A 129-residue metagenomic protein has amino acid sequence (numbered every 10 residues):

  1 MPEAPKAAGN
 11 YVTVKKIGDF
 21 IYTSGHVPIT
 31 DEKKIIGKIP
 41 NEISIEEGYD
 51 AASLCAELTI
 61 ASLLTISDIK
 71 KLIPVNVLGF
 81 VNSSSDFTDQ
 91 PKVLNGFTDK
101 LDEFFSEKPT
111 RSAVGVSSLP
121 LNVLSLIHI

Functional and structural regions predicted by a protein language model:
M1-A8: Basic, amphipathic N-terminal segments that precede the first structured/catalytic domain
T13-E47: RNase H-like nuclease fold core
A56-S62: Alpha-helical metal-binding/catalytic segments enriched in His/Glu/Asp
L63-P74: Phosphate/pyrophosphate-binding loops at sites that engage ATP/ADP/AMP, CoA/4′-phosphopantetheine, polyphosphate
N76-N82: Short glycine-rich or small-residue beta-strand-to-loop segments that form or flank ligand, phosphate, metal/Fe-S
S83-F87: A generic structural motif
P91-S125: Short, conserved loop-to-beta-strand elements that form functional interface hotspots
H128-I129: Conserved small/polar residues in nucleotide/adenosyl-binding loops
